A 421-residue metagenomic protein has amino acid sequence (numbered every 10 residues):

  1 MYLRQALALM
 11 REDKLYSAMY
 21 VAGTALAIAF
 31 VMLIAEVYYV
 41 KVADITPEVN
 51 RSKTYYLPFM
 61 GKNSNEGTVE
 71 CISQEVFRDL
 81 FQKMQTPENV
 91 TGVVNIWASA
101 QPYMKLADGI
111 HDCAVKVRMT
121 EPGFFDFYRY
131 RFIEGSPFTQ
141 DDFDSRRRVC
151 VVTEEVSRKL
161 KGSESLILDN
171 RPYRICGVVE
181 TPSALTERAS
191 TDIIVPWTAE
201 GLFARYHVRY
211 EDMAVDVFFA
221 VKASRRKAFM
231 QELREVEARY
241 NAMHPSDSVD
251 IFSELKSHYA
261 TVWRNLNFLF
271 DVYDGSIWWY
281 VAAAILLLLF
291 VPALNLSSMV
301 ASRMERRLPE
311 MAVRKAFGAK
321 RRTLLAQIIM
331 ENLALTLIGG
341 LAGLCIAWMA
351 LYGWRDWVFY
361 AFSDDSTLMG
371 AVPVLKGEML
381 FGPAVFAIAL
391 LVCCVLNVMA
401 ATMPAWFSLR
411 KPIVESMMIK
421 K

Functional and structural regions predicted by a protein language model:
Y2, G382-K421: C-terminal membrane-exit region of the final transmembrane helix in multipass inner-membrane proteins
Y2-R11, L80-F81: A short amphipathic helical element positioned immediately N-terminal to and/or at the very start of a transmembrane
E12-K41, F270-P309, L337, V395 (+1 more regions): Hydrophobic alpha-helical transmembrane segments of multi-pass inner-membrane transport and secretion
L15-L26, P309-R355, I388, V392-L396 (+1 more regions): Transmembrane alpha-helical interface segments in multi-pass membrane proteins
I34-C113, R118-E121, M213, Y360-V374: Membrane-proximal extracellular/periplasmic loop immediately following the first transmembrane helix
Y38-V49, A350, W354-F362, S366 (+2 more regions): Membrane-interfacial segments
G123-P137, R148-L269: Mid-to-C-terminal secondary-structure elements that act as membrane-proximal/extracytoplasmic interface segments
L344-I388: Short helix-loop junctions at transmembrane helix boundaries
